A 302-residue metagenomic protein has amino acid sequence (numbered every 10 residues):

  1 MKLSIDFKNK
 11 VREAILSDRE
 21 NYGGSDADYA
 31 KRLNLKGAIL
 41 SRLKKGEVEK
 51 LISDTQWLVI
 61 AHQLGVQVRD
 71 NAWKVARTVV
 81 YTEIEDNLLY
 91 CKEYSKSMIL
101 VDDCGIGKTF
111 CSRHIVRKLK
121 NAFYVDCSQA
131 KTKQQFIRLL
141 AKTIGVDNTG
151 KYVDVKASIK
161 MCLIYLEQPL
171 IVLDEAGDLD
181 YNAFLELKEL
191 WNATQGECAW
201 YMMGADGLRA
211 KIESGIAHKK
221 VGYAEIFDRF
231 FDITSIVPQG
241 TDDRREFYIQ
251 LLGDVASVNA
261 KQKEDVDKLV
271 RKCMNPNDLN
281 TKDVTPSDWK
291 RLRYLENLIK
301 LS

Functional and structural regions predicted by a protein language model:
M1-V66, D232-S302: C-terminal alpha-helical "lid" subdomain
G65-V79: Short C-terminal boundary/hinge segments that cap the last helix of small helical domains
V75-E93: Pre-Walker A adenine-sensing motif
E93-H114, S128-Q129: Walker A/P-loop nucleotide-binding motif
S97-C104, W191-V221: Sensor-1/coupling segment of RecA-like P-loop NTPase cores
R117, K142, E189: Short, well-ordered alpha-helices that flank and scaffold nucleotide-derived cofactor binding pockets
L119-Q129: Conserved catalytic segments around the Walker B and adjacent sensor/switch elements of P-loop NTPase domains
T132-R138, D147-A199, V221-G222, I226-F227 (+2 more regions): Mid-core helix/loop region of P-loop NTP-binding domains shared across ATPases and GTPases
